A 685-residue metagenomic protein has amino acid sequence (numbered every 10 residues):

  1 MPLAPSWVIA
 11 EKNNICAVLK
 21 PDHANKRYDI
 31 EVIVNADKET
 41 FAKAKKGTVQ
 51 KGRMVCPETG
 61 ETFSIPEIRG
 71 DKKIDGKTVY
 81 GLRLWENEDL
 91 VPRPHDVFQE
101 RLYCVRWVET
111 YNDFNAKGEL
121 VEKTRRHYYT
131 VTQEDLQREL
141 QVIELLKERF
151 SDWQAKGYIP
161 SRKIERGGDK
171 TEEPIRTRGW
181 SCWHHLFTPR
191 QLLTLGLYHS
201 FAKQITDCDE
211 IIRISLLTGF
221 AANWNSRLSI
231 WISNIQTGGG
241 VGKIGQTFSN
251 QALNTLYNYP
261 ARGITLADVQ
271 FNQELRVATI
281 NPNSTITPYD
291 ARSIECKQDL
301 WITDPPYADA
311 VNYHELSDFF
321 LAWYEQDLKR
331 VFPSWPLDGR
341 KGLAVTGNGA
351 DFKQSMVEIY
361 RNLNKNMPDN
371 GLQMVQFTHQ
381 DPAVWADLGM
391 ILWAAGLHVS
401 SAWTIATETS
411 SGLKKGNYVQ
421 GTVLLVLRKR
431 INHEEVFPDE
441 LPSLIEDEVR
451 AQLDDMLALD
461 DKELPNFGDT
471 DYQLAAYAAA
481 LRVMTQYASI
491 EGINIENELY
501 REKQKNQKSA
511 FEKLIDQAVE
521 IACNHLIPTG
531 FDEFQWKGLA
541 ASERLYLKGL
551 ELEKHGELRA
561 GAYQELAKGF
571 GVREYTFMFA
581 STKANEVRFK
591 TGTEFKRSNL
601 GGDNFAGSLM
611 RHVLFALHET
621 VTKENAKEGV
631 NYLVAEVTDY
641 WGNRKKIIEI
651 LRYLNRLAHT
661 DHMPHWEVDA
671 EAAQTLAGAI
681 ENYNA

Functional and structural regions predicted by a protein language model:
M1-D299, A310-V345, I359, A383-V384 (+6 more regions): Nucleic-acid modification enzymes, centered on SAM-dependent nucleic-acid methyltransferases
P306: Switch II (G3) loop of P-loop NTPases
L321, K353-G371, M390-A395: A short glycine-rich, Lys/Arg-flanked "PGG" loop and its adjoining helix->strand segment in the class I
P336, N348, Q354: Nucleic-acid-processing active sites and adjacent nucleic-acid-binding tracks, predominantly divalent metal-dependent
M374-Q376: Short catalytic-loop micro-motif centered on adjacent basic/acidic residues
D455-F467: Active-site and adjacent loop segments of nucleotide-processing enzymes that use two-metal-ion phosphate chemistry
